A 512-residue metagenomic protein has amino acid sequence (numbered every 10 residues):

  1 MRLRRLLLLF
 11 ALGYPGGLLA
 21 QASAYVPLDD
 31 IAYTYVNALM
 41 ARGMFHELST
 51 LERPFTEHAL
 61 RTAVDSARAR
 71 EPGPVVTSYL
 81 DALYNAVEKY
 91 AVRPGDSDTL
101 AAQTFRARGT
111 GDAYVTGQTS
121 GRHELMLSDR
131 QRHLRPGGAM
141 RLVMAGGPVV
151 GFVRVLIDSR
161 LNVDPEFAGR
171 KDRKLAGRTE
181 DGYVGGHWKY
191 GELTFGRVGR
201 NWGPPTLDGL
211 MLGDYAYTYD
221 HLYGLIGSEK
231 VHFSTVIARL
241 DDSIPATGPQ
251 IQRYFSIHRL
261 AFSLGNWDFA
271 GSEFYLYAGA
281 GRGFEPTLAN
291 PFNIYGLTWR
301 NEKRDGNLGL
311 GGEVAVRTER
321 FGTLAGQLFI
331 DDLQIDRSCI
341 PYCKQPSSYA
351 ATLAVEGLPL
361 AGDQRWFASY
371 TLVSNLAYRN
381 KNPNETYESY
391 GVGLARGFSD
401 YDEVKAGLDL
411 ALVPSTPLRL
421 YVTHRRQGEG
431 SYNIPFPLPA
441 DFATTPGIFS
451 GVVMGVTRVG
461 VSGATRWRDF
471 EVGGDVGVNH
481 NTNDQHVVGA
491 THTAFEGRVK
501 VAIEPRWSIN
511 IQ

Functional and structural regions predicted by a protein language model:
R2-L9: Sec-dependent signal peptide recognition, specifically the positively charged N-region followed immediately by
P15-G17: N-terminal signal peptide c-region/cleavage motif recognized by signal peptidases
A20-R130, G147, Q512: N-terminal periplasmic/intermembrane-space "pro-region" immediately following the signal or transit peptide
V26, I31-R42, T56, A63 (+3 more regions): Structural signature for solvent-exposed beta-strand/loop edge elements and short helix-capping sites, enriched
S49-L51, P72-V75, A86, V92-G109 (+9 more regions): Short loop/turn motifs that connect adjacent beta-strands in outer-membrane beta-barrel proteins
R132, F152-Y183, G203-M211, D336-P341: Surface-exposed loop and membrane-interface regions of Gram-negative outer-membrane beta-barrel proteins
E192, N201, A216, H221-G391 (+7 more regions): Signature for the C-terminal beta-barrel architecture of outer-membrane proteins
L260, T465-W467, H492-Q512: Outer-membrane beta-barrel "beta-signal"
